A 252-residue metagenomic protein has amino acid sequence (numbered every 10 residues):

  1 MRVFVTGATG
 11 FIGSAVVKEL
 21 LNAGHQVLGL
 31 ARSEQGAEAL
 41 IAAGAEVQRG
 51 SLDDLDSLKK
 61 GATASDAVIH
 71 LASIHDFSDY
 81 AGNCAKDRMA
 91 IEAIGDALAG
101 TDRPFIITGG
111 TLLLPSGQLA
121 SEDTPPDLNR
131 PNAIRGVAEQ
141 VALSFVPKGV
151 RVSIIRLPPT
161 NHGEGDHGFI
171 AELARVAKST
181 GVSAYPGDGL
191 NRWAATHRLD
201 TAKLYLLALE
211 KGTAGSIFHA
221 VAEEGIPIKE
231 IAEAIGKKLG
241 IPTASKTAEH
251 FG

Functional and structural regions predicted by a protein language model:
R2, L204-G252: Mid/C-terminal beta-alpha module of Rossmann-like enzyme folds, strongest in SDR-family dehydrogenases/epimerases
V3-H25: N-terminal Rossmann NAD(P)H-binding glycine-rich loop of SDR-like oxidoreductase domains
F4, L28-G29, Q48, S153: Conserved beta-strand positions in the Rossmann-like core of class I SAM-dependent methyltransferases
Q26-L28, I74, M89-N132: Conserved Rossmann-fold NAD(P)-dependent oxidoreductase catalytic core, especially the SDR/UDP-sugar
G29-E92, D96: NAD(P)H-binding glycine-rich loop region in Rossmannoid oxidoreductase-like domains and their noncatalytic homologs
G136, N161-E172, A208-F218, E224: Glycine/proline-rich active-site loop of Rossmann-fold NAD(P)-dependent oxidoreductases
Q140-E164: Conserved beta-loop-beta element that borders a ligand/cofactor-binding pocket
R175-T196: A conserved pocket-lining segment of Rossmann-fold NAD(P)-dependent short-chain dehydrogenase/reductase
